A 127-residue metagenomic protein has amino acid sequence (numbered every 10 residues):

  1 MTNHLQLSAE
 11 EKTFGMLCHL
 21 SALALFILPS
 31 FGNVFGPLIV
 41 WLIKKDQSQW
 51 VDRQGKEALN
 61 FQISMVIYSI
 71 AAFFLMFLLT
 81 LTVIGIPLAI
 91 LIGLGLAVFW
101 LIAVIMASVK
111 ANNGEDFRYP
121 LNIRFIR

Functional and structural regions predicted by a protein language model:
M1-M65, V104-R127: Membrane-interface extramembranous regions at the lipid-water interface
L25-N33, F74-L91: Short hydrophobic membrane-inserting alpha-helices and related fusion/pore-forming segments
L38, L42, I67-F74, L78 (+2 more regions): Generic alpha-helical transmembrane segments of integral inner-membrane proteins, especially permease/transport modules
Q62, S69, I84-P87: Charged, glycine-enriched surface loops/patches that mediate electrostatic binding to polyanionic ligands
I86-K110: Hydrophobic alpha-helical transmembrane segments and immediately flanking/interface helices in integral membrane
